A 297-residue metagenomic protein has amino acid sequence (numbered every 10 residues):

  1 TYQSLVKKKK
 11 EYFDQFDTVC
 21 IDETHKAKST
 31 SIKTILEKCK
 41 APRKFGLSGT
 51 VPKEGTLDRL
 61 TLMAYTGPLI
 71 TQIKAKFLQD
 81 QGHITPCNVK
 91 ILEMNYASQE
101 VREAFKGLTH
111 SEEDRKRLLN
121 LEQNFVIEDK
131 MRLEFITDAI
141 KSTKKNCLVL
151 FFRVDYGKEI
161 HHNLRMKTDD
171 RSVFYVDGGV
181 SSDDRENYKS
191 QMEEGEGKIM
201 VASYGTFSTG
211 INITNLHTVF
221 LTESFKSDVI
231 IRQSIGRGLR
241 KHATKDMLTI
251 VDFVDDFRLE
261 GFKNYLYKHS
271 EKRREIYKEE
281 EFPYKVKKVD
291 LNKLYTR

Functional and structural regions predicted by a protein language model:
T1, P42-G49, I199-S203: Structural recognition of the conserved hydrophobic beta-strand(s) that form the central parallel beta-sheet of P-loop
T1-T18, S29-T34, T206: Conserved helix/coil segment N-terminal to the catalytic DExD/H
D14-D17, V201-A202, T209-S224, Q233 (+1 more regions): A short beta-strand element within the Helicase C-terminal
D17-T18, H25-K90, Y277: Post-DEXD/H (motif II) to motif III coupling segment of the RecA-like Helicase ATP-binding lobe
V51-P52, K226-I250: Conserved SF2 helicase motif VI
T109-F152, K158-N163: Conserved interdomain hinge at the start of the Helicase C-terminal
L148, K158-E159, R171-S208: Conserved helicase ATPase core of P-loop NTP-dependent helicases/translocases
G238-E271: Conserved segment of the helicase C-terminal RecA-like domain
